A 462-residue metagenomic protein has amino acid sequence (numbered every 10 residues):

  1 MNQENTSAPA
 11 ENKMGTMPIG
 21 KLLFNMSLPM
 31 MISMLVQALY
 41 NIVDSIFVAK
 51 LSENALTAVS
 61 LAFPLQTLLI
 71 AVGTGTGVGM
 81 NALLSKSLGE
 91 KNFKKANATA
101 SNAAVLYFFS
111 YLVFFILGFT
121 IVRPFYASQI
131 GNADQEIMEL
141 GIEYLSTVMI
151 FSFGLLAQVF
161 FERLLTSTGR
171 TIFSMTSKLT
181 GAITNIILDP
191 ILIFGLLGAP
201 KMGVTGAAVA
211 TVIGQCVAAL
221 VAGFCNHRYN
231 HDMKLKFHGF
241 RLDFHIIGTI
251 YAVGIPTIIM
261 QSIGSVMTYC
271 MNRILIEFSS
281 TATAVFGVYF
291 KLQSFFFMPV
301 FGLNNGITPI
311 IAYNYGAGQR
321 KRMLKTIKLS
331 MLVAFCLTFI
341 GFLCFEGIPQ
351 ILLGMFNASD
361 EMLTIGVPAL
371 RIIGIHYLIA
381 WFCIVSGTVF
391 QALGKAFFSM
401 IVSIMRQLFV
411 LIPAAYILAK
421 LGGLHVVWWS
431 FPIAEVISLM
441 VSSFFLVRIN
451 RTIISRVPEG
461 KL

Functional and structural regions predicted by a protein language model:
M1-S27, L84-F153, P200-I255, I311-H376 (+1 more regions): Short alpha-helical transmembrane segments in multi-pass integral membrane proteins
M14-I46, K50-L51, T67-G79, L83 (+6 more regions): N-terminal transmembrane alpha-helices
N25, F47-T67, T99, E136-L140 (+5 more regions): Interfacial/gating helices of multi-pass transporter permease domains
N25-D44, T147, G181, G214-A218 (+4 more regions): Transmembrane helical elements of multi-pass membrane transporters/channels
L35, L39-T57, Y126-Q135, I191-M202 (+5 more regions): Helix-terminus/linker motif at the lipid-water interface of multi-pass membrane proteins
L56-I116, L155-S174, V285-L343, G347-P349 (+1 more regions): Small-residue-rich hydrophobic transmembrane alpha-helices
L68-A71, F115, N185-P190, A219-G223 (+4 more regions): Hydrophobic transmembrane alpha-helices of multi-pass small-molecule transporters
G77, V148-T166, S174-A182, A207-A222 (+4 more regions): Short runs within selected transmembrane alpha-helices of multi-pass transporters and secretion channels
